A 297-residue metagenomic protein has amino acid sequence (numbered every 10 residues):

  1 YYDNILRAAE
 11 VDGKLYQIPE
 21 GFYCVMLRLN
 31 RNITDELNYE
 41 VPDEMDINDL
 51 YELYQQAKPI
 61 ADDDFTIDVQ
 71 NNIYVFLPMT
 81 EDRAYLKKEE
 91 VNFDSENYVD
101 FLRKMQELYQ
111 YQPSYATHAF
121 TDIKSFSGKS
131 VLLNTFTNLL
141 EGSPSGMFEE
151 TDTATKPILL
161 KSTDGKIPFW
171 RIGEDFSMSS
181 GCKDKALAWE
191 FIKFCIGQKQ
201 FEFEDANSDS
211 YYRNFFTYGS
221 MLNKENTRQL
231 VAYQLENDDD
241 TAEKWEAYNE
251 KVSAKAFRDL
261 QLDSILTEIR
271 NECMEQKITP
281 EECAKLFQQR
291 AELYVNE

Functional and structural regions predicted by a protein language model:
L6-P78, A84-A116, S180-A186, I278-T279: Helix-loop-helix "hinge/cap" segment bordering the ligand-binding cleft or interdomain interface
Q17, K58-N71, Q198-S210, L293-E297: Bilobed periplasmic-binding protein-like "clamshell/Venus-flytrap" ligand-binding domains
V25, D259-S264, N271-P280: A short, solvent-exposed beta-edge/loop patch
R31, Y51-K58, V99-Y109, S127 (+6 more regions): Non-transmembrane alpha-helical segments in soluble domains of secreted/periplasmic/extracellular proteins
M79-R83, F126-K129: Short, solvent-exposed coil/turn segments at beta-strand boundaries
R103-E190: Extracytoplasmic/periplasmic substrate-binding proteins
P144-E149, G165-W170, S177-E268: C-terminal lobe and pocket-closing loops of periplasmic/extracytoplasmic Venus-flytrap solute-binding proteins
